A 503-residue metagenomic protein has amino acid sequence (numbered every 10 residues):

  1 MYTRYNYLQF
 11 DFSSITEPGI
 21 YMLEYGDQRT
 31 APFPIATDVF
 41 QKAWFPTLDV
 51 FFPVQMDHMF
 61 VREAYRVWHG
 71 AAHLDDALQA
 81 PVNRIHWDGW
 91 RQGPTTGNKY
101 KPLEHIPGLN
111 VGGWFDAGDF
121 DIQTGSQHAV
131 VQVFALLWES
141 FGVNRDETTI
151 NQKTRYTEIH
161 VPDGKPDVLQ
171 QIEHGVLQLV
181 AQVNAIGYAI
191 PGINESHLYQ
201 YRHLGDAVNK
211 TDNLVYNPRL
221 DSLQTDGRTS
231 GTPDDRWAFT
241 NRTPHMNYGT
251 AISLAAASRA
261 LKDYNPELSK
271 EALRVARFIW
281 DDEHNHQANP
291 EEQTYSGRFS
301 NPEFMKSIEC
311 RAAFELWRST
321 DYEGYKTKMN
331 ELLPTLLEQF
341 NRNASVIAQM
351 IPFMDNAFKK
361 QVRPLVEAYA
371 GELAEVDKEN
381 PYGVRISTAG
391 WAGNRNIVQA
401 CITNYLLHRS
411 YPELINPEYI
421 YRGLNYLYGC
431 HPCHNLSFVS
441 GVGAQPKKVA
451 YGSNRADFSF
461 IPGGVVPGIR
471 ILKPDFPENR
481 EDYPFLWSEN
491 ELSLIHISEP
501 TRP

Functional and structural regions predicted by a protein language model:
M1-T16, Y100-I122, F485-L494: Asp/Glu-centered strand-loop micro-motifs enriched in Gly/Pro and often flanked by an aromatic residue
M1-T37: Ligand-binding face of N-terminal immunoglobulin V-set domains in extracellular IgSF glycoproteins
D38-R62, Q171-G187, L273-E291, R318-N341 (+2 more regions): Long, well-ordered core segments of solenoidal/helical folds
F51-S126, F141-A257, Y264-D281, N285-N301 (+2 more regions): Extended ligand-binding groove/face enriched in aromatic
M56-T95, G108-W114, E331-L494: Non-catalytic carbohydrate-binding regions of carbohydrate-active enzymes
V131-W138, V180, C310-R311, Q399 (+2 more regions): Structural recognition of the beta-strand scaffold that forms the well-ordered cores of secreted hydrolase catalytic
Q132-G142, I252-K262, R311-R318, A348-F353 (+2 more regions): Short glycine/serine- and small hydrophobic-enriched flexible loop segments
I495-P503: Residue-level detector of conserved catalytic or cofactor/ligand-binding positions in enzyme active sites
